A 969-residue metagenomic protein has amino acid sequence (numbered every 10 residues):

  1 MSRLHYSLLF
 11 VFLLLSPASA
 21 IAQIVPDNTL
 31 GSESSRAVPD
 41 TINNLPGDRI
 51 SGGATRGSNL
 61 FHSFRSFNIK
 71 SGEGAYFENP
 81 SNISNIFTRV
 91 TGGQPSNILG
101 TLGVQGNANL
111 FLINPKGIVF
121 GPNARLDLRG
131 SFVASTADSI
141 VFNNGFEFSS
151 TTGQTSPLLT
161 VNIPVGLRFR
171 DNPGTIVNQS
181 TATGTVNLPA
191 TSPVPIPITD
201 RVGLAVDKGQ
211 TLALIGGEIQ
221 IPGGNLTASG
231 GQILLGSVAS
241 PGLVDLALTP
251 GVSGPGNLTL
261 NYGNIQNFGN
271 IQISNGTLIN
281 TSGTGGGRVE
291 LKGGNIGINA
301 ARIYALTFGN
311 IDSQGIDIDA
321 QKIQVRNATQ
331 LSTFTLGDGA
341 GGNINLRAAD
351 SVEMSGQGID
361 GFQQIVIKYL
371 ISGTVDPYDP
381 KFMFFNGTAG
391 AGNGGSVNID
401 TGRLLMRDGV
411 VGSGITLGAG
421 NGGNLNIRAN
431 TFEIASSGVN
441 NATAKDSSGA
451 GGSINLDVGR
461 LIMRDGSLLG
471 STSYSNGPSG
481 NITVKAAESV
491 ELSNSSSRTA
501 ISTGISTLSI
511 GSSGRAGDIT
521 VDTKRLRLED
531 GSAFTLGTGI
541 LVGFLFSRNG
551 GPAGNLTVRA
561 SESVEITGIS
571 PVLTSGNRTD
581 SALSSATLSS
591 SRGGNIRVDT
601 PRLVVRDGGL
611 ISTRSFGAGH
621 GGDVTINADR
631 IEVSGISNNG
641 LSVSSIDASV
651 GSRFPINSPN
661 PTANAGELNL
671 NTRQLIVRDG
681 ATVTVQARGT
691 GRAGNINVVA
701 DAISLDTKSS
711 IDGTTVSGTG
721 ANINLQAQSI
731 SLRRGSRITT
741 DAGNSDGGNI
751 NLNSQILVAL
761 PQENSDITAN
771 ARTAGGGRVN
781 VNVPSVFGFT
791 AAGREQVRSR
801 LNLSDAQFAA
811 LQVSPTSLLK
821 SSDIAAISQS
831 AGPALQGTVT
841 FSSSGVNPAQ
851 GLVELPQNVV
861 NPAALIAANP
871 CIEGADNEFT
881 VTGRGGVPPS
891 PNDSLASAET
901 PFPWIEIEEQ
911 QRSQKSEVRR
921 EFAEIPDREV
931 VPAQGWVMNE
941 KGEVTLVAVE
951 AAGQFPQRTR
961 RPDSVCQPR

Functional and structural regions predicted by a protein language model:
S2-R969: Extracellular and secretory-pathway beta-repeat/beta-biased strand scaffolds
